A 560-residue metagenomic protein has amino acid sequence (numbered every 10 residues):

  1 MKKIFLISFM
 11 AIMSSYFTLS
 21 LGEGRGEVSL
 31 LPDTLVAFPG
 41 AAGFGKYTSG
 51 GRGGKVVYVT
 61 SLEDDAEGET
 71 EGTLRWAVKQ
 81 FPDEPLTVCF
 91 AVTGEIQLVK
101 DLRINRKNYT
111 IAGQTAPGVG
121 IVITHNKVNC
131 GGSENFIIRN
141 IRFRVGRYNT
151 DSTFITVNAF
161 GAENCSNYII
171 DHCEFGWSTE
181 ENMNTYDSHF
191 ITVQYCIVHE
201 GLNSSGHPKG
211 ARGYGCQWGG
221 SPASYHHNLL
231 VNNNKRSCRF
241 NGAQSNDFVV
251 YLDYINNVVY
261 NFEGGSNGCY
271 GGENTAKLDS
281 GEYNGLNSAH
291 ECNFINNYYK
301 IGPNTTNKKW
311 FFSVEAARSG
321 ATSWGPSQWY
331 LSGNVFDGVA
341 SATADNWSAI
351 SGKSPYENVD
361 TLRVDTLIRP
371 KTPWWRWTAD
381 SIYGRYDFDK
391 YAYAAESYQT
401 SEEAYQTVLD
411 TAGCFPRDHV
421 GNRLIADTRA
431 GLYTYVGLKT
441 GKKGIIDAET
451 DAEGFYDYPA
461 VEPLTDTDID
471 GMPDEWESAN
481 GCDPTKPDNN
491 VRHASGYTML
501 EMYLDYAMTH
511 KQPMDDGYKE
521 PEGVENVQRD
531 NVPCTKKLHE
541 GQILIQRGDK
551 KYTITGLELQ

Functional and structural regions predicted by a protein language model:
M1-E27: Bacterial Sec-dependent N-terminal signal peptides
L35-V88: Acidic Gly/Asp/Thr-rich repetitive segments characteristic of extracellular carbohydrate-active and adhesion proteins
L62-W76, E84-T110, P117-I123: N-terminal extracellular ligand-recognition/capping segment immediately after the signal peptide
V88, I111-A112, I123, F136-I138 (+6 more regions): All-beta strand scaffolds that present successive hydrophobic residues in beta-strands
I96-P222: Right-handed parallel beta-helix
R239, F248-E449: Extracellular beta-rich repeat passengers
E449-P521: Extracellular calcium-associated, cysteine-rich motifs in secreted modular proteins
P521-Q560: C-terminal outer-membrane/trafficking sorting elements
